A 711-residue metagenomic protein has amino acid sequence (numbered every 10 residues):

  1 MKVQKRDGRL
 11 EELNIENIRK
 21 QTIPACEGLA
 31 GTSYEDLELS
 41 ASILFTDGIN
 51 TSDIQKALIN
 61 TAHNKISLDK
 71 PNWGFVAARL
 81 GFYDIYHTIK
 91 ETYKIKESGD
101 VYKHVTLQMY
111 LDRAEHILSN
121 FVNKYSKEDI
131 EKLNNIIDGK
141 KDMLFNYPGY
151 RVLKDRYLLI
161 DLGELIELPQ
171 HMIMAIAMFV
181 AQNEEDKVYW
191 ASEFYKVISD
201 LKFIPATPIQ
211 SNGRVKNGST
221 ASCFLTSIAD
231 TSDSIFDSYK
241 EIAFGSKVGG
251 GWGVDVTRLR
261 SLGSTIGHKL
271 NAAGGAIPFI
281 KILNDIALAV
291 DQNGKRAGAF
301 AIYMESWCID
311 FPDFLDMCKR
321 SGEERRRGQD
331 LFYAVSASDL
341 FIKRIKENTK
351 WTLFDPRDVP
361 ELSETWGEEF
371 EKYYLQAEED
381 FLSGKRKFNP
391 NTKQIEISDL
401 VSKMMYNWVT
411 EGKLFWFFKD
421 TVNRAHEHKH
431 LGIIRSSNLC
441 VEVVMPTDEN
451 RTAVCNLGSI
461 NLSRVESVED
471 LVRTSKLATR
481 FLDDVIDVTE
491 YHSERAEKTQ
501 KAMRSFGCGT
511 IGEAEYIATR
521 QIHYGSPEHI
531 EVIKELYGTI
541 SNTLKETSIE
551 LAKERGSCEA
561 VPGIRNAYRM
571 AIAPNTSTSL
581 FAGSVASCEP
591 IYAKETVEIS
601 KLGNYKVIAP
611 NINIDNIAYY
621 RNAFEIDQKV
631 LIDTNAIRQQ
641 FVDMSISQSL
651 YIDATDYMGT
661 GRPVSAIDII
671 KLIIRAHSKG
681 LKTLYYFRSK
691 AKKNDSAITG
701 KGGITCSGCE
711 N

Functional and structural regions predicted by a protein language model:
M1-I15, R19-E164: Often metal-dependent polyanion-binding catalytic scaffolds in large enzymes
L10, N50, F145, L165-P169 (+17 more regions): Secondary-structure capping and boundary motifs in well-ordered enzyme cores
E16-A25, F236-F244, R260, N271-N284 (+7 more regions): Extended active-site and interfacial segments that coordinate phosphate-rich ligands in large catalytic machineries
W73-Q108, P148, A337, V422-D448 (+5 more regions): Terminal amphipathic helices with adjacent charged low-complexity linkers/tails
K90-E185, A191, H268-I282, G294-G298 (+3 more regions): Conserved, charged catalytic cores of large soluble enzymes
F121, S126-K132, G139-V152, V441-P446 (+2 more regions): Catalytic alpha/beta core of large soluble enzyme barrels
L159, E164, H171-A191, Y195-A221 (+7 more regions): Function-dense linear segments that define catalytic or interfacial modules in macromolecule-processing proteins
V197, Y239, S475-E497, K501 (+4 more regions): Internal maturation/activation junctions in enzymes
